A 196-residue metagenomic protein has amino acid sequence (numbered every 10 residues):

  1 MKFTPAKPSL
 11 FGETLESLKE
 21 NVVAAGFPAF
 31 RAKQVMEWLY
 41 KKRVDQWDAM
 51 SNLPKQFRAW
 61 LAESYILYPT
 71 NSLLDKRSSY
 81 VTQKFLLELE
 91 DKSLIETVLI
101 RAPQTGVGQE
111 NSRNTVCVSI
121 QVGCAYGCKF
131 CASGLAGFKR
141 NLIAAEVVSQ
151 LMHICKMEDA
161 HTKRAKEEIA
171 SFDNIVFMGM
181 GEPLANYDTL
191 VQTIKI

Functional and structural regions predicted by a protein language model:
M1-N114: Flexible, acidic/Gly-rich N-terminal and inter-domain linker regions that tether and position cofactor-handling modules
I100, Q104-V122, Y126-I196: Conserved Radical SAM active-site core
